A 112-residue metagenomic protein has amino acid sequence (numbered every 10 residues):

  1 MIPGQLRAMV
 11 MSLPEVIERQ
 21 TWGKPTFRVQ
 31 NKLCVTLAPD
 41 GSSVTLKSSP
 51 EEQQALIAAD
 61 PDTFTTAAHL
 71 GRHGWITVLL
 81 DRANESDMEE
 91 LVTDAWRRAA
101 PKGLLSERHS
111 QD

Functional and structural regions predicted by a protein language model:
M1-D112: Charge-dense, helix-prone N-terminal extensions
